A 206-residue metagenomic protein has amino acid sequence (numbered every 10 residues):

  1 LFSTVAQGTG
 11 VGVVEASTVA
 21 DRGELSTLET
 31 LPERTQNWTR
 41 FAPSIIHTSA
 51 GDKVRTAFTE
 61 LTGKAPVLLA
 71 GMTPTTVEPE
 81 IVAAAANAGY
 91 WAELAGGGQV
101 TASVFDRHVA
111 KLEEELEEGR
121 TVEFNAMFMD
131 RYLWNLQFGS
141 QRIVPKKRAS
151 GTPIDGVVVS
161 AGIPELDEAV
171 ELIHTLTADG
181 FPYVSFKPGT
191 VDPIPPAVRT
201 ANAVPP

Functional and structural regions predicted by a protein language model:
F2-T4, G10-E15, D21-P206: Active-site entrance/lid segments in N-terminal catalytic domains of soluble metabolic enzymes
